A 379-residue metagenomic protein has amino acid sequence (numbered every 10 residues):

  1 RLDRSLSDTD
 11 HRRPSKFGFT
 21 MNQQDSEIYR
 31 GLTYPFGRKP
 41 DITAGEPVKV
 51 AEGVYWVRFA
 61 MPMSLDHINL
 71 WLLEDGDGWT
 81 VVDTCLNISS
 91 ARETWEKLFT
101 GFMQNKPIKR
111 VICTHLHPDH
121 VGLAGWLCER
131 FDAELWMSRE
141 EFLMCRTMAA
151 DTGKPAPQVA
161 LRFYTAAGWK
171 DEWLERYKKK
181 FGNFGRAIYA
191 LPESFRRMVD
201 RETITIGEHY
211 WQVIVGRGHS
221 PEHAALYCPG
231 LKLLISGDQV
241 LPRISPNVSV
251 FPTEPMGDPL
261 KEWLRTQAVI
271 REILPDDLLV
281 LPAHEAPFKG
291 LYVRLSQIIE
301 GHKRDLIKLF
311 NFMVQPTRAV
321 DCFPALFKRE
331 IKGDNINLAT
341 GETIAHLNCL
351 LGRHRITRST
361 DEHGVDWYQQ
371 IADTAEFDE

Functional and structural regions predicted by a protein language model:
R1-T20: N-terminal amphipathic/basic-hydrophobic helices that include classical n-h-c signal peptides and signal-anchor
M21-F36, I307-E379: C-terminal regulatory/interaction regions
I28, V50-V57, F181-A187, G207-H209: Short Pro/Gly-enriched beta-strand edge/turn motifs at strand-loop
G45-K106, A133, L226-P242: Conserved beta-strand hairpin/beta-sheet module of binuclear metal-dependent hydrolase folds, prominently
M63-L65, R196-M198, R217-S220, E362 (+1 more regions): A short catalytic or substrate-binding loop motif that flags glycine-/basic-rich loops and adjacent residues that bind
W79-S89, F184-F195, T203-T205, Y210-L306 (+1 more regions): Metallo-beta-lactamase
S90-R92, E96-T205, K232: Active-site HxH/HxHxD metal-binding segment of metal-dependent hydrolases
E129, G216, L351: Short, contiguous alpha-helical
